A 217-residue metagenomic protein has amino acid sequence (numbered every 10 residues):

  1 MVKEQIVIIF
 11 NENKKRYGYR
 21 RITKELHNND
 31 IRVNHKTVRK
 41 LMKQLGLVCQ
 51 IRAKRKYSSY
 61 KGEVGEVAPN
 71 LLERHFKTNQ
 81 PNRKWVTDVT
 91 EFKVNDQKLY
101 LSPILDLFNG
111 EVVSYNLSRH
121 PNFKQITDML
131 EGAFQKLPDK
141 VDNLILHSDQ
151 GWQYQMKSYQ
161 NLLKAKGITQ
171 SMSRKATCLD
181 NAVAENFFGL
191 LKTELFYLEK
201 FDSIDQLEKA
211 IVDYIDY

Functional and structural regions predicted by a protein language model:
M1-Q80, T177: Basic, flexible linker segments flanking DNA-binding modules in nucleic acid-interacting mobile-element proteins
I6, I22, V38, M42 (+11 more regions): Mobile genetic element proteins and their domesticated derivatives, centered on retroelements and DNA transposons
E12-K15, D30-R32, F76-T78, V94-N95 (+3 more regions): Conserved, non-catalytic sequence blocks in retroelement Pol enzymes and Pol-derived host proteins
I51-Y57, L146-Q150, K166-V183, E199-S203: RNase H-like polynucleotidyl transferase catalytic core
R74, T78-V113, R119-H120: An active-site-proximal beta-strand-loop segment
N116-D139: Active-site beta-loop-alpha junctions of metal-dependent nucleic acid enzymes, especially the RNase H-like/DDE
V141, I145: Catalytic core of bacterial c-di-GMP phosphodiesterases, primarily the EAL and HD-GYP domains, capturing alpha-helical
Q160-K164, T177, V183-Y217: Charged alpha-helix within mobile-element recombinases
